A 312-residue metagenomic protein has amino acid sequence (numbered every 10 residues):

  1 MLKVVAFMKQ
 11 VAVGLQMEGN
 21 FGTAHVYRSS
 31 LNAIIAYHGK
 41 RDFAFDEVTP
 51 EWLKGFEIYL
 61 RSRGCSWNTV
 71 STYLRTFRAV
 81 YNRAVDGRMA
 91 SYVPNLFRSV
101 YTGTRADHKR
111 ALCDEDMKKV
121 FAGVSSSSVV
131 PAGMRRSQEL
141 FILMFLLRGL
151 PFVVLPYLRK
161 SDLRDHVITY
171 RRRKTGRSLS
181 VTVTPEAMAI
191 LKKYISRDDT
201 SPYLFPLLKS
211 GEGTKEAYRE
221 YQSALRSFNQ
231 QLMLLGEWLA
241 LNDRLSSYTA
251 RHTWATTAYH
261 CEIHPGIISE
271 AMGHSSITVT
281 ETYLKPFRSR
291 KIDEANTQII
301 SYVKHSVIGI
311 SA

Functional and structural regions predicted by a protein language model:
K9-G22, L31-H108, G123-S127: N-terminal core-binding DNA-recognition domain of tyrosine recombinases/integrases
L96-F152: Basic, Lys/Arg- and aromatic-enriched nucleic-acid-binding interface segment
A111, R172-G176, G211, M272-T297: Catalytic-site neighborhood detector that most strongly recognizes the C-terminal catalytic loop/helix of tyrosine
M117, T184-N242: Active-site/catalytic core of tyrosine-dependent DNA strand-transfer enzymes
S126-A132, N229-E270: Short, basic (Lys/Arg/His-rich) helix/loop patches that form interaction surfaces in the mid-to-C-terminal regions
Y157-K193: Conserved tyrosine-mediated DNA breakage-rejoining catalytic core shared by Y-recombinases
S161-T169, N242-D243, I263-T282, V307-I310: Short, polar N-cap/turn motifs at the start of nucleic acid-interacting alpha helices
D199, L207-K215, Q298-A312: C-terminal secondary-structure termini that scaffold catalytic or DNA-interacting sites
